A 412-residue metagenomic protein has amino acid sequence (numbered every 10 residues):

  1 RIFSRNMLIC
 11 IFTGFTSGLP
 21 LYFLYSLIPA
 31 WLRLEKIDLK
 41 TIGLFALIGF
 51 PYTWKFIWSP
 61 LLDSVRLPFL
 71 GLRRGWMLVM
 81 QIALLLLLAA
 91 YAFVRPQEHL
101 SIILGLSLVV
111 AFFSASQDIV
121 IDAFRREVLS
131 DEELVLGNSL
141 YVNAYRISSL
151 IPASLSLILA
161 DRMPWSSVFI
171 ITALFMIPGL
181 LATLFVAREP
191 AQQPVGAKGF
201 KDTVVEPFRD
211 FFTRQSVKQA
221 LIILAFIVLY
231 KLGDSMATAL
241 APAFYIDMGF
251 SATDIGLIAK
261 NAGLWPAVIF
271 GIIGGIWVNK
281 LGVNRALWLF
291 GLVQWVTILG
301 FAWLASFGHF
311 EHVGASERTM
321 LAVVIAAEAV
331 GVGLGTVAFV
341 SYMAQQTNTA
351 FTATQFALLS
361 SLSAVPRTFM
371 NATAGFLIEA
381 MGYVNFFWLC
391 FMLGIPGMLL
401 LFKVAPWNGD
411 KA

Functional and structural regions predicted by a protein language model:
R1-F3, P190-I222: Juxtamembrane intracellular "pre-TM" segments in multi-pass secondary transporters
R1-Y52, I222-F226, Y230-F244, M248 (+1 more regions): Helix-loop boundary and gating motifs at the non-cytosolic
L39-K40, D131-L140, A252-T253, T349-L359: Loop-to-transmembrane helix entry/capping segments in MFS-fold secondary transporters and related SLC/MFSD carriers
Y52-K55, V135-A160, S360-N371: Glycine-rich segments within core transmembrane alpha-helices of 12-TM secondary carriers
W54-G71, I269-W288, I378-E379: Helix-to-loop junctions at the C-terminal end of transmembrane segments in multipass secondary transporters
M77-Q97, V293-G314: C-terminal ends and interior cores of transmembrane alpha-helices in multi-pass membrane transporters/permeases
V79-L85, S167-F185, N385-K403: Symmetry-related core transmembrane helices of the 12-TM Major Facilitator Superfamily/SLC fold
A115-L129, L334-N348: Intracellular juxtamembrane helix-capping segments at the cytosolic ends of symmetry-related transmembrane helices
